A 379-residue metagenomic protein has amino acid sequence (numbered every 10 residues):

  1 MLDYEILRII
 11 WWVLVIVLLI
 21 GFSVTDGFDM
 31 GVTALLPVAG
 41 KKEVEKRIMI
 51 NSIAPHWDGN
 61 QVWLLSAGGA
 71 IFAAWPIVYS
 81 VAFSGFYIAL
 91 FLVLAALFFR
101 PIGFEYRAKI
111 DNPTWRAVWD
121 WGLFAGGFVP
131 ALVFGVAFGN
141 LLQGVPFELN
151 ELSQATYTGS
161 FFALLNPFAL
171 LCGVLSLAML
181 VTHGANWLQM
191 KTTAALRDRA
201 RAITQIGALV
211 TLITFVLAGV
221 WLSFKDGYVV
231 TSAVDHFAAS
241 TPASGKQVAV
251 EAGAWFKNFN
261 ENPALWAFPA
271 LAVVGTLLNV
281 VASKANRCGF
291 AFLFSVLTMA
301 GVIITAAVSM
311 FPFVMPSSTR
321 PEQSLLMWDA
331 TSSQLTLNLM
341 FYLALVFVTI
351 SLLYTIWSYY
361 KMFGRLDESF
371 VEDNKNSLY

Functional and structural regions predicted by a protein language model:
M1-G59, L65-G69: N-terminal signal-anchor module of multipass membrane proteins
M1-W12, F72-Y87, L142-L152, T158-P167: Helix-coil boundary and interhelical linker segments in multi-pass alpha-helical membrane proteins
W11-F22, F83-A95, F124-V129, A163-L177 (+1 more regions): Alpha-helical transmembrane segments
L36-M49, A74-V81, P101-W121, L188-A200 (+2 more regions): Membrane-interfacial helix termini and the short, flexible loops that connect transmembrane helices in multi-pass
H56-P130, L141-E148, S232-A233, F259-N260: Membrane-interface helix-loop-helix modules in multi-pass inner-membrane proteins
K109-S283, C288: Long, contiguous internal "core" modules enriched in hydrophobic/ aromatic residues
V230-P242, I304-Q323: Juxtamembrane non-transmembrane "cap" segments at the membrane-aqueous interface of multi-pass membrane proteins
K246-V250, S317-L337: Short, membrane-exposed interhelical loops at transmembrane-helix boundaries
